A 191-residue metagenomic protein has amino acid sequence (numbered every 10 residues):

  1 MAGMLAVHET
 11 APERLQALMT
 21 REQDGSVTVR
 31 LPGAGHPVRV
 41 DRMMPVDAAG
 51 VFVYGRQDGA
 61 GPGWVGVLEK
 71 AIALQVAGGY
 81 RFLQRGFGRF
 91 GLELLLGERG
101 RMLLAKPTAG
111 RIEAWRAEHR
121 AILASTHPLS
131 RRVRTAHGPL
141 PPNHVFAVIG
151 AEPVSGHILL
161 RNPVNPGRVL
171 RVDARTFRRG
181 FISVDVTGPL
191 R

Functional and structural regions predicted by a protein language model:
M1-R191: Accessory/interaction modules and long regulatory regions
